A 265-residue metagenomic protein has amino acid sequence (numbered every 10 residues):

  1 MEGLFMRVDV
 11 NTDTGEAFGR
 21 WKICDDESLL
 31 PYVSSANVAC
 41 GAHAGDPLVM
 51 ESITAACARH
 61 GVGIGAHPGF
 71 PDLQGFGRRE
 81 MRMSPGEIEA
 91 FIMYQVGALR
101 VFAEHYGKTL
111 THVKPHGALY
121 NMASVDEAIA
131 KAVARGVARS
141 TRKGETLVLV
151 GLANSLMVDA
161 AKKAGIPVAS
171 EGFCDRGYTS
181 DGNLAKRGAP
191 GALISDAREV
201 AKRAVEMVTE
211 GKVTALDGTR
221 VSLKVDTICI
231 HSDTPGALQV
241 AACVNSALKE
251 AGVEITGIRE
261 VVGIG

Functional and structural regions predicted by a protein language model:
D13, H67, V113, I230: Conserved, mostly hydrophobic/aromatic
K22, D26, A36-H43, Q74-E89 (+3 more regions): Glycine-rich tight-turn/loop motif centered on a GG-T
E27-P31, S52-G65, E104-Y106: Acidic (Asp/Glu)-rich catalytic clusters
D72-G107, H112: Glycine/small-residue-rich loop that forms an oxyanion/phosphate-binding "nest" at active or ligand-binding sites
A103-T111, T146, G211-K224, E254-V261: Flexible, glycine/charged-enriched surface loops at secondary-structure junctions
D126-A132: Charged helix-capping and loop-helix junction motifs
N154-K212: Active-site rim beta-loop-alpha module in soluble metabolic enzymes
A241-G265: C-terminal domain-boundary segment and adjacent tail
